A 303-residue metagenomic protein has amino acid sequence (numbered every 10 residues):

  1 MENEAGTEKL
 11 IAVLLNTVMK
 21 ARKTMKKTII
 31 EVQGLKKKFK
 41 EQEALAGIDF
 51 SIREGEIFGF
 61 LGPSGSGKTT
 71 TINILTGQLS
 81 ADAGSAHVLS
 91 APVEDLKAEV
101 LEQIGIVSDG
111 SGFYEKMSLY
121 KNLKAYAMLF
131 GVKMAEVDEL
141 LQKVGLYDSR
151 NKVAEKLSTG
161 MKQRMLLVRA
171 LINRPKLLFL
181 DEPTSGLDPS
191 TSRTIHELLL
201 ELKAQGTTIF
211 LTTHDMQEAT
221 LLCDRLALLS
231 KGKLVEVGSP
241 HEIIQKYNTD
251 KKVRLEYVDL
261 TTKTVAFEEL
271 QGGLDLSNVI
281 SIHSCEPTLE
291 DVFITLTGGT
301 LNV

Functional and structural regions predicted by a protein language model:
G84-D95, E99-V100: Conserved ABC transporter NBD signature motif
K124, M128, K133-R150: Conserved ABC ATPase "signature" region
R174: Conserved catalytic motifs of ABC-family nucleotide-binding domains
L178-D181: Catalytic Walker B motif of ABC-type/P-loop ATPase nucleotide-binding domains
V237-G238: ABC ATPase "signature
